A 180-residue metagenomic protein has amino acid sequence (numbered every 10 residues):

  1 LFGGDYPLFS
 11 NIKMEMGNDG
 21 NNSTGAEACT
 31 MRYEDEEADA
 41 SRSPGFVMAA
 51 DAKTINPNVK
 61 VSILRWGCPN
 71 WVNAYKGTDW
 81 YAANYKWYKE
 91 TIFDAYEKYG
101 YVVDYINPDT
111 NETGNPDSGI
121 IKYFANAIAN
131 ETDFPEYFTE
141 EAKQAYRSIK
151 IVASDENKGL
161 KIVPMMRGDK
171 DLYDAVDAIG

Functional and structural regions predicted by a protein language model:
L1-D104, P108, S118, K122-N126: N-terminal catalytic cores of secreted or lumenal carbohydrate-active enzymes
A83-Y105, E112-G180: Active-site neighborhood of glycoside hydrolase catalytic domains
